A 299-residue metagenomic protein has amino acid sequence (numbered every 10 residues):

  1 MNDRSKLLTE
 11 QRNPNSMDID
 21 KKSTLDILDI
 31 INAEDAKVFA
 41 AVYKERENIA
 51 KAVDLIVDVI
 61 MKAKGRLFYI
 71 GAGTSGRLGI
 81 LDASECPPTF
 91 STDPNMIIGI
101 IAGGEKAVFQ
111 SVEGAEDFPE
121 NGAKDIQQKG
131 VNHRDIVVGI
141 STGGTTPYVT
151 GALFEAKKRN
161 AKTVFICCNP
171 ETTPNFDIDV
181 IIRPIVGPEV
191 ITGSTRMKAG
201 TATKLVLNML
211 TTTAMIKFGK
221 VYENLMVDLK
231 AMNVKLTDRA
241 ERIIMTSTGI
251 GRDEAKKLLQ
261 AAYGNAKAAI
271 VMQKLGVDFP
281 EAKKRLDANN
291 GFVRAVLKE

Functional and structural regions predicted by a protein language model:
M1-A41: Cofactor-/ligand-binding subdomain signature composed of acidic, glycine-rich, tryptophan-containing flexible loops
E10-P14, A50-D54, R66: Short, positively charged patches
K37-E47, A52-V53: Class I SAM-dependent methyltransferase Rossmann-like catalytic core, especially the SAM/SAH-binding loop
E45, N132, T145, G249-G251 (+1 more regions): Helix N-cap / loop-to-helix initiation motif
A52-K64, G130-N132: Glycine-rich phosphate/diphosphate-binding loops that line cofactor/substrate pockets in enzymes
F68-V206, T211-F218: Glycine-rich phosphate-binding loops that contact phosphosugars or nucleotide phosphates
A214-E299: Short, amphipathic alpha-helical interaction segments embedded in low-complexity terminal/linker regions of eukaryotic
